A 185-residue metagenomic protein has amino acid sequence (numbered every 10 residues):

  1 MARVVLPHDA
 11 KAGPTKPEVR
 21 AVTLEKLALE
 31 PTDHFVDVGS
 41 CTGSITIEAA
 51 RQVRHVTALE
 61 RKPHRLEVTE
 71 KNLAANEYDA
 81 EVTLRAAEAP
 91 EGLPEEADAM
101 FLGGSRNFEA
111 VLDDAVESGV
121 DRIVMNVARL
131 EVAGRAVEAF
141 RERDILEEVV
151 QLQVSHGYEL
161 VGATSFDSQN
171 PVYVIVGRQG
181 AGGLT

Functional and structural regions predicted by a protein language model:
M1-P31, V36, C41, H64-K71 (+3 more regions): Class I SAM-dependent transferase core
T42-V53: Conserved SAM-binding loop of SAM-dependent methyltransferases across substrates and taxa, primarily the Class I
H55-E60: Conserved SAM-binding motif I beta-strand of class I
K62-A99: S-adenosyl-L-methionine
A97-G104, R122: Short SAM/SAH-binding signature in class I
N107-A115: A short, conserved alpha-helix within the catalytic core of class I
V116-Y173: C-terminal substrate-binding/active-site "lid" region of AdoMet-derived donor-dependent transferases
G180-T185: Flexible, glycine-/basic-rich loop-and-beta segments that form/coincide with the SAM-dependent methyltransferase
